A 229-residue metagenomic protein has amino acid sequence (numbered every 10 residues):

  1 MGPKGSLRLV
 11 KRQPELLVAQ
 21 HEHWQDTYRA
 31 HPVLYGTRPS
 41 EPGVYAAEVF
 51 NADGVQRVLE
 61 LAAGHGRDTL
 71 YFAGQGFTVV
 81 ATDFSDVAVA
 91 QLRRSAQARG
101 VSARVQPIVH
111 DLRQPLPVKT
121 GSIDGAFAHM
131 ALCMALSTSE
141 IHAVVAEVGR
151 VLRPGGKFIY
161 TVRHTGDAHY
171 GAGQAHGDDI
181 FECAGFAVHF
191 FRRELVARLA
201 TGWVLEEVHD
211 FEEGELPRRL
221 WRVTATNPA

Functional and structural regions predicted by a protein language model:
G2-D53, V58, G64-P115, K157-A229: Class I (Rossmann-like) S-adenosyl-L-methionine-dependent methyltransferase catalytic domain, capturing the SAM-binding
D86, T138-H142: Non-membrane alpha-helical structural segments and their capping/turn regions in soluble enzymes
Q91, C133, I141-V144: Helix-adjacent hinge/juxtasegments
R113-A126: A short acidic, Gly/Pro-enriched loop at the edge of an enzyme's catalytic core that lines a small-molecule cofactor
D124-S139: A short SAM/SAH-binding and catalytic strip from SAM-dependent methyltransferases
L136, R153, T201: Short conserved AdoMet
H142-P154: A short glycine-rich, Lys/Arg-flanked "PGG" loop and its adjoining helix->strand segment in the class I
